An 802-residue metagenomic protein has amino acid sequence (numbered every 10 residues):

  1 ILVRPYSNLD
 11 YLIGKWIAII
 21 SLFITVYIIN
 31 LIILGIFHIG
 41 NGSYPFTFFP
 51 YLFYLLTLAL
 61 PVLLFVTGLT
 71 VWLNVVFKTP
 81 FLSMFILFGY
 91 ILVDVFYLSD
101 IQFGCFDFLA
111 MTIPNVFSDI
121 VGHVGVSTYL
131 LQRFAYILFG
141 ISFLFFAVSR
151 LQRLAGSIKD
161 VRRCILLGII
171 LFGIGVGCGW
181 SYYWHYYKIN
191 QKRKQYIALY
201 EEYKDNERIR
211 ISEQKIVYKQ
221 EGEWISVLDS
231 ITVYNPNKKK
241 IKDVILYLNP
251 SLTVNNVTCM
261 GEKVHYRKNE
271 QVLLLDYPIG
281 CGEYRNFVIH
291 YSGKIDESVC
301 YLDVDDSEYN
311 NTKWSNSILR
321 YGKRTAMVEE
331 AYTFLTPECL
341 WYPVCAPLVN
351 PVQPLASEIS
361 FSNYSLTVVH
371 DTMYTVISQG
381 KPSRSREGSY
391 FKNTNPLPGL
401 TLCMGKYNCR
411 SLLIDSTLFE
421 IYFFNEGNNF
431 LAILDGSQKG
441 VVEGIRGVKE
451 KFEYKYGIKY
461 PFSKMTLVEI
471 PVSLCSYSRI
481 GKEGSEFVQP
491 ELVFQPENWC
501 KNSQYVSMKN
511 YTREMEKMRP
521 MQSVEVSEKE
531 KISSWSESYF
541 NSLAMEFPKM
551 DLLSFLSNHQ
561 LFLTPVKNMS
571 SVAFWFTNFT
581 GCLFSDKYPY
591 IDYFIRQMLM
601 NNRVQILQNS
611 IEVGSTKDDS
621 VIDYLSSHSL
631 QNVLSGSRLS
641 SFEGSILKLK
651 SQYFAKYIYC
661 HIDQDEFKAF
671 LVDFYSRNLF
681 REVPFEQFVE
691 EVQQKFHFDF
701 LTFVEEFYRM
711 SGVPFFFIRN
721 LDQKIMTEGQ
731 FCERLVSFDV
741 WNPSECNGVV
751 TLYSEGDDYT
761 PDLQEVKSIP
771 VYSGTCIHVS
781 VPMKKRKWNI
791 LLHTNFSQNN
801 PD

Functional and structural regions predicted by a protein language model:
L12-K78, N115-V124, T128-Y129: Secretory targeting signals
P45, C105-N115, G122-V126, L131 (+6 more regions): N-terminal, polar/Ser/Thr-rich
P45-F48, S538, M545, P565-Y653 (+2 more regions): Acidic/His/Gly-enriched intrinsically disordered linker/tail segments that often contain short helix/coil "MoRF-like"
D229-I231, P236-N237, V244-L246, P278-G280 (+4 more regions): Zn2+-dependent metallopeptidase catalytic core
K240-I241, N249-W314, V352, S389 (+2 more regions): A surface-exposed beta-strand-loop module
Y291-Y407: Extended, low-hydrophobicity, Ser/Thr/Pro/Gly-biased non-transmembrane segments
L366, L413-I591, R596: Juxtacatalytic substrate-recognition/specificity segment
S640-I718: Amphipathic alpha-helical substructures
